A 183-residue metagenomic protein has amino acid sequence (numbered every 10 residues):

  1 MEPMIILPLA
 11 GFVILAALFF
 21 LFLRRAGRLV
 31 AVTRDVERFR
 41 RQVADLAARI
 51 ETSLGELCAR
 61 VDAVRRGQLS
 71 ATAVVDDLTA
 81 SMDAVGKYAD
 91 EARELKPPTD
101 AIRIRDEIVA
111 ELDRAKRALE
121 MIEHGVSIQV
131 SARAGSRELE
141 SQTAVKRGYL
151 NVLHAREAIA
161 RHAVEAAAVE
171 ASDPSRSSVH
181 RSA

Functional and structural regions predicted by a protein language model:
M1-V32: N-terminal signal-anchor transmembrane alpha helix of single-pass membrane proteins, serving as the membrane-anchoring
F20-G27, T52-G55, S182-A183: Polytopic transmembrane helical bundles with strong interfacial aromatic enrichment
G27-A48: Membrane-proximal helical linkers
R41-D106, R137-R176: Alpha-helical segments in soluble extracytoplasmic regions
L112-L119: Heptad-repeat alpha-helical coiled-coil/4-helix-bundle sensor or tether segments in soluble regions
E120-V145: Polar/charged, Q/E/K-enriched amphipathic alpha-helical segments with strong coiled-coil propensity that act as
R176-S182: Short, functional C-terminal segments
